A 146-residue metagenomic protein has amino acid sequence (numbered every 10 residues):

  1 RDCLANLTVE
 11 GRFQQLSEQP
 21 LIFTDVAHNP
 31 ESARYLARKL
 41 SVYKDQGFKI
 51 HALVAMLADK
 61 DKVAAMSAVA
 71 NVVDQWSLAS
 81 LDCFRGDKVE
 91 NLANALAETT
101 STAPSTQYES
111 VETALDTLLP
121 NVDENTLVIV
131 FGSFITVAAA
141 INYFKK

Functional and structural regions predicted by a protein language model:
R1-Q75: Nucleotide phosphate-binding/pyrophosphate-handling subdomain across enzymes that bind or process nucleotide phosphates
L21-I22, V63-L127: C-terminal helical cap/extension that packs against the catalytic core of soluble nucleotide-cofactor enzymes
S133: Active-site-proximal loop/hinge segments that shape catalytic or ion-binding/gating pockets
K145: Nuclease catalytic cores that cleave nucleic-acid phosphodiester bonds, predominantly acidic two-metal-ion
